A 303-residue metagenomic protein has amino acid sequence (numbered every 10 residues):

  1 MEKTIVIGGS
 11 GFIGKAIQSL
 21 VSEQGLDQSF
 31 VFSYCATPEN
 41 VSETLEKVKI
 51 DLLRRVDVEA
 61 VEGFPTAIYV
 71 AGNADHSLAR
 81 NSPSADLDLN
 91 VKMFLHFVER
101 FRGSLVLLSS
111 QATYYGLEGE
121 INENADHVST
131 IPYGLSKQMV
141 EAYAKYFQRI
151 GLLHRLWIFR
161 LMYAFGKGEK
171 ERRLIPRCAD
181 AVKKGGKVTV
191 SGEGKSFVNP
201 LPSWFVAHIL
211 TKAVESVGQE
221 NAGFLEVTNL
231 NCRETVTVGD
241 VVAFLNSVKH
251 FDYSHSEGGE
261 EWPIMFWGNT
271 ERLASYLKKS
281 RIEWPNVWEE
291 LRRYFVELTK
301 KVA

Functional and structural regions predicted by a protein language model:
K3-L26: N-terminal Rossmann NAD(P)H-binding glycine-rich loop of SDR-like oxidoreductase domains
E39, T44-L89: NAD(P)H-binding glycine-rich loop region in Rossmannoid oxidoreductase-like domains and their noncatalytic homologs
A67, K92-P132: Conserved Rossmann-fold NAD(P)-dependent oxidoreductase catalytic core, especially the SDR/UDP-sugar
P132, S136-M139: Active-site helix of classical SDR
A142-V198, S203-K212: NAD(P)-dependent short-chain dehydrogenase/reductase
Y163-A164, T189-S191, L210, V217-R233 (+1 more regions): A recurrent short beta-strand within the Rossmann-like NAD(P)-dependent oxidoreductase core
E193, L225-T228, V236-V242, K249-E271: C-terminal "lid/loop" region of Rossmann-like NAD(P)-dependent oxidoreductases
E283-A303: Amphipathic terminal alpha-helices
